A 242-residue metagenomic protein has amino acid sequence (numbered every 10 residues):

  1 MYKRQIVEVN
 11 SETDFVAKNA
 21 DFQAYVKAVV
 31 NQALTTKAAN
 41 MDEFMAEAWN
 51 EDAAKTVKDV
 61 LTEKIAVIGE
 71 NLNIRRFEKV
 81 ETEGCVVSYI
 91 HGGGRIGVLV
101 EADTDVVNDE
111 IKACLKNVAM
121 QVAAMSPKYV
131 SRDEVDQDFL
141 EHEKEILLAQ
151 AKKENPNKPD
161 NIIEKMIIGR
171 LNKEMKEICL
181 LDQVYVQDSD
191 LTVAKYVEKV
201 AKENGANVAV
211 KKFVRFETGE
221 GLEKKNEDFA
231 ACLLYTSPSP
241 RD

Functional and structural regions predicted by a protein language model:
K3-S237: N-terminal assembly/interaction segments in proteins that build large macromolecular machines
P238-D242: A short, hydrophobic C-terminal helix/tail in secreted or cell-surface proteins
